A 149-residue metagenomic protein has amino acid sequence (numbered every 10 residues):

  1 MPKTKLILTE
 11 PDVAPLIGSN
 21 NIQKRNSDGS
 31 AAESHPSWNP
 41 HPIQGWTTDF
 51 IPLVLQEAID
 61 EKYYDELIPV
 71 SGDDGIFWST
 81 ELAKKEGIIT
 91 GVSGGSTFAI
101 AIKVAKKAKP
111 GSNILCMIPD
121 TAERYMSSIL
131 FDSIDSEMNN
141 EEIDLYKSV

Functional and structural regions predicted by a protein language model:
M1-V92, I129-V149: Active-site/ligand-binding loops adjacent to catalytic centers
A14, A122-E123: Surface-exposed, flexible loop/turn segments at secondary-structure boundaries
S79, T97-A105: Buried hydrophobic packing segments
S93-T97, I114: Ser/Thr-glycine-rich phosphate-binding loops at phosphate-binding pockets of nucleotides, nucleotide cofactors
G95, D120-A122: Short glycine-rich anion-binding loops that position phosphate/pyrophosphate groups of nucleotides and phosphorylated
I102-P119, M126-M138, L145-K147: Catalytic phosphate/nucleotide-handling subdomain of diverse soluble enzymes
